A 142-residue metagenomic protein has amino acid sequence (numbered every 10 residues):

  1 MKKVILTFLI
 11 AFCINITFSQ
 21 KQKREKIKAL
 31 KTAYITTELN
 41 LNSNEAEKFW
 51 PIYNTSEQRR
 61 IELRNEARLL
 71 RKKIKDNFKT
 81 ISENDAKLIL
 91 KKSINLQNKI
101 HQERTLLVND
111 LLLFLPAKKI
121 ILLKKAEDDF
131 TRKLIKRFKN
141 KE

Functional and structural regions predicted by a protein language model:
M1-R24: Bacterial Sec-dependent N-terminal signal peptides
V4-I5, F78, D85-K87, K125 (+1 more regions): Alpha-helical propensity feature that highlights long, continuous alpha-helices across diverse contexts
A11-F12, P51, K125: Hydrophobic alpha-helical membrane-insertion segments
T17-F18, E57-R60, Q97, T131-L134: A short hydrophobic/aromatic micro-motif that marks alpha-helical segments and, especially, helix-coil
K21-K26, T32, A67-K72: Localized chelating/binding microdomains that coordinate divalent metal ions or stabilize phosphate-bearing
K26, L30-A33, E38, E47 (+2 more regions): Amphipathic, charged alpha-helical segments and their helix-to-coil junctions in extracytoplasmic/peripheral assemblies
I35-F114: Amphipathic alpha-helical segments
